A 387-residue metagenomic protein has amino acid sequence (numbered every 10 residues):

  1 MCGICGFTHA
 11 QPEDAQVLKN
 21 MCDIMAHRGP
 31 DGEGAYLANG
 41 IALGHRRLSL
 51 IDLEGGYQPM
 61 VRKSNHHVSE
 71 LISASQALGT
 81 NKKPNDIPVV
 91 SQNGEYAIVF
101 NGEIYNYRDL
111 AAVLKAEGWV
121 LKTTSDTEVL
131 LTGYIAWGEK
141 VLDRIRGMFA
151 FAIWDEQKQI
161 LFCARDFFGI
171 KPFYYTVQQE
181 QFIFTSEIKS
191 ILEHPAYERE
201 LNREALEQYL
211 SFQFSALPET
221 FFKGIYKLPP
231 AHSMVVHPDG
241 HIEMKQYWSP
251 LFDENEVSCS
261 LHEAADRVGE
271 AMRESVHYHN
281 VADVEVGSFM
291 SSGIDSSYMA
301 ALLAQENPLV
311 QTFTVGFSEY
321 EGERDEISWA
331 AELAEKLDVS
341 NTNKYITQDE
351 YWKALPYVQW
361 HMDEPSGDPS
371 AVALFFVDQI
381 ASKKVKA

Functional and structural regions predicted by a protein language model:
M1-M362, L374, D378: Cysteine-centered catalytic environments shared across enzyme families
S366-A373: Catalytic subdomain that performs nucleotidyl-dependent activation
S382-A387: Short, intrinsically disordered, charge-balanced linker/junction segments flanking boundaries in proteins
